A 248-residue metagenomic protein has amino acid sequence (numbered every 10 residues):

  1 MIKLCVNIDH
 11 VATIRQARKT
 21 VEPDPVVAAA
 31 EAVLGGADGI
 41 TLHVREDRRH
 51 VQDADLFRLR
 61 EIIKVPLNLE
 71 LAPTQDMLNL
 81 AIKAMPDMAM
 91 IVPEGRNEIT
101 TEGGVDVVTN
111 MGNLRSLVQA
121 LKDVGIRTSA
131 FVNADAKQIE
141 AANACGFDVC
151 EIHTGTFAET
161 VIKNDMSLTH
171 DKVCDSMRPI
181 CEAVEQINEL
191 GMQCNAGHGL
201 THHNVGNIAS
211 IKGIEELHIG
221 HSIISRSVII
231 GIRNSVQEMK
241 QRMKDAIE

Functional and structural regions predicted by a protein language model:
M1-L4, E61-L69, L117-A130, A183-A196: Short beta-strand/loop segments at the ligand-binding rim of alpha/beta enzyme cores
M1-Q75, L80-P86, A141-A144, K172: Conserved N-terminal beta1-alpha1 strand-loop-helix module at the mouth
I2-I8, I40-L42, L67-L71, A89-I91 (+4 more regions): Hydrophobic faces of well-ordered beta-strands that scaffold small-molecule active sites in alpha/beta enzyme cores
V44-L80, A84-V118, K137-Q138, I152 (+2 more regions): N-terminal active-site wall of soluble small-molecule enzyme domains
R60, G103, I162-V173, S225-E248: C-terminal helical cap(s) of enzyme catalytic domains, especially alpha/beta-barrels
Q75-A84, D135-C145, A196, L200-I214: Catalytic cores of alpha/beta
I91-E98, V149-I162, G213-I232: Glycine-rich phosphate-binding active-site loops on the catalytic face of alpha/beta enzymes
R127-Q186: Histidine/lysine/aspartate-rich catalytic loop segments that bind and position anionic ligands
